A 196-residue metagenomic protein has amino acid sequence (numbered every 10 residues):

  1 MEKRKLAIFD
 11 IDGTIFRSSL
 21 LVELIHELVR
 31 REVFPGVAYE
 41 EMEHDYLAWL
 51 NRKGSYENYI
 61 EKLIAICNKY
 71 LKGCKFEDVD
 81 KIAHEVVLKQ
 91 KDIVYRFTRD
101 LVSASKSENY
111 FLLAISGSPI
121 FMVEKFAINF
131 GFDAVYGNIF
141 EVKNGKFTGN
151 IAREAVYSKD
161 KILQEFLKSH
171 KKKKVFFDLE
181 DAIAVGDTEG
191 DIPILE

Functional and structural regions predicted by a protein language model:
E2-E23, L195: Asp-based phosphoryl-transfer active-site loop
E2-L6, K81-I82, L88-E196: C-terminal cap/substrate-recognition subdomain and adjoining C-terminal extension of metal-dependent phosphatase-like
A7, H26, L63-I66: Short, functionally important structural connectors and interaction interfaces within domains
F16, L71, A155: Catalytic cores of large soluble enzymes that bind and process phosphate-bearing ligands
L20-L21, V33-A104: A metal-dependent, Asp-based hydrolase signature
L24-R31: Short, surface-exposed, low-complexity cationic segments
